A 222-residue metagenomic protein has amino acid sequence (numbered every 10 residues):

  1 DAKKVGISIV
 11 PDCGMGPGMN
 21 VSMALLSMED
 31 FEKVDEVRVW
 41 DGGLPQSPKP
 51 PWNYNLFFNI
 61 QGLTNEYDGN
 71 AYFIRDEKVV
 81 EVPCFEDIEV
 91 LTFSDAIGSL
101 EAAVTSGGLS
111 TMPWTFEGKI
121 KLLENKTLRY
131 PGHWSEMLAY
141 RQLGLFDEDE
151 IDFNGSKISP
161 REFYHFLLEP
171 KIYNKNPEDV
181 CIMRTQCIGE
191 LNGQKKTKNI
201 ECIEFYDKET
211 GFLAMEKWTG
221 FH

Functional and structural regions predicted by a protein language model:
D1-P11: Rossmann-fold NAD(P)-binding glycine/threonine-rich loop
A2-K4, L26-F31: Short, surface-exposed basic-aromatic patches at helix termini and helix-loop junctions that form
P11-P17, K217-F221: Active-site nucleophile and cofactor-binding loops and adjacent substrate-binding regions of central metabolic enzymes
C13-M23, M28: Short alpha-helices
D30-H222: C-terminal catalytic/substrate-binding lobe primarily of soluble NAD(P)-dependent oxidoreductases
